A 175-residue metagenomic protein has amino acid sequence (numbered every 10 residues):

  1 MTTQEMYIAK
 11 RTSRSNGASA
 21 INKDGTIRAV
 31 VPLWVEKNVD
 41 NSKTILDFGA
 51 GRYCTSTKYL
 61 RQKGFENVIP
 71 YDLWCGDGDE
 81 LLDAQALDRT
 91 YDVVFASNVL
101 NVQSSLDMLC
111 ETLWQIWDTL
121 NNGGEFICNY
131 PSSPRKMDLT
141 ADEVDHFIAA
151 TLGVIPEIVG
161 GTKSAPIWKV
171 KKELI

Functional and structural regions predicted by a protein language model:
M1-A86, C110, E125-I175: Class I (Rossmann-like) S-adenosyl-L-methionine-dependent methyltransferase catalytic domain, capturing the SAM-binding
F95-N98: A conserved beta-strand element that flanks and buttresses the S-adenosyl-L-methionine
N101-S105: A short His-aromatic
C110-N122: A short glycine-rich, Lys/Arg-flanked "PGG" loop and its adjoining helix->strand segment in the class I
